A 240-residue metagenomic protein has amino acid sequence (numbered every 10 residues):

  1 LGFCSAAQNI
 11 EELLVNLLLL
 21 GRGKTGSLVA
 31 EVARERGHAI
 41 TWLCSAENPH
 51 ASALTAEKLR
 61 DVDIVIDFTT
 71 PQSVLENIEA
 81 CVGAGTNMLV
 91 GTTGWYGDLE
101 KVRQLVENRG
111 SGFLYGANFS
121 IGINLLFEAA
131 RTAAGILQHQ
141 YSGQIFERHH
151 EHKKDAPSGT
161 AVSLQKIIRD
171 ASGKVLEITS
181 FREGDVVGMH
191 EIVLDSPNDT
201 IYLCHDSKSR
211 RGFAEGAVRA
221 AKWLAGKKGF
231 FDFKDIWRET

Functional and structural regions predicted by a protein language model:
N16, K24-L59, H139-T240: C-terminal substrate-binding/catalytic lobe of Rossmann-fold NAD(P)-dependent oxidoreductases
A56-K58, Q72-G91, K101: Rossmann-fold NAD(P) dinucleotide-binding segment
V65-I66: N-terminal Rossmann-like NAD(P) cofactor-binding module of classical short-chain dehydrogenase/reductase
N87, V102-S120, H139-G143: Rossmann-fold dehydrogenase core element
T92-F113, N124, T132: Rossmann-fold NAD(P)-binding glycine/threonine-rich loop
L125-Q140, A156: Rossmann-like NAD(P)H-binding beta-loop-alpha module
